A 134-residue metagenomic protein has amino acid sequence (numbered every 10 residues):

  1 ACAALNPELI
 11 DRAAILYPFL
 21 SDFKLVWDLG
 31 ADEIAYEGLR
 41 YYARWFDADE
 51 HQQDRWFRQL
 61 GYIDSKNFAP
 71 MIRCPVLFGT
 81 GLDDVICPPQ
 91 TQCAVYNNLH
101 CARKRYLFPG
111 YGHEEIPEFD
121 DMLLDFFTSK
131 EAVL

Functional and structural regions predicted by a protein language model:
A3-E50: Hydrolase active-site cap/lid region
A4, P70, N97-N98: Solvent-exposed polar/charged
H51-F68: Active-site nucleophile elbow and catalytic-triad environment of alpha/beta-hydrolase enzymes
K66, L82-D84, P109-G112: Acidic beta-to-alpha connecting loop that harbors the catalytic carboxylate
I72, L77-T80, D84: Short beta-strand/loop motif that positions the catalytic acidic residue of the alpha/beta-hydrolase fold
C74, P88-N97: Short alpha-helix in the alpha/beta-hydrolase fold that links the catalytic acid
C93-L134: C-terminal catalytic histidine-bearing segment of alpha/beta-hydrolase fold enzymes
